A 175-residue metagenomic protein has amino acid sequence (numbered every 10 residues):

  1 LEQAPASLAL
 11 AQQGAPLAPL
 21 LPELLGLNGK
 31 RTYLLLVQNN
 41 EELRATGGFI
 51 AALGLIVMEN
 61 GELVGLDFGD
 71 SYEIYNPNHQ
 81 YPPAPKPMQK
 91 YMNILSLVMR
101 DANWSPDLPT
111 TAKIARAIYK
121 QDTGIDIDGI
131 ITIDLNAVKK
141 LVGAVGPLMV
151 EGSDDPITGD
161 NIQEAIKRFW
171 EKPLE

Functional and structural regions predicted by a protein language model:
L1-E175: Non-catalytic, solvent-exposed segments at the cell envelope interface
